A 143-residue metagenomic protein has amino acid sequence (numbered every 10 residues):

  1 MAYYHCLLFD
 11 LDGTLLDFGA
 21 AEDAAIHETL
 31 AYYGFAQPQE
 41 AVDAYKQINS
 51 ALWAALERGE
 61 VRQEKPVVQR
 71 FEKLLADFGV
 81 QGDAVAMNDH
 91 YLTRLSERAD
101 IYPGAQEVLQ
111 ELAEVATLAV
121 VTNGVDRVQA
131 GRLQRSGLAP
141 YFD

Functional and structural regions predicted by a protein language model:
M1-L7, A20, A31, Q110 (+1 more regions): Asp-based, Mg2+/Mn2+-dependent phosphohydrolase catalytic module
A2-P103: N-terminal helical cap/lid subdomain that shapes the substrate entry/recognition surface in HAD-like hydrolases
G34, G79, V115-A116, G137: Glycine-centered loop/turn motif at secondary-structure junctions
A86-N88, R94-R98, A105-S136: Substrate-recognition element of Asp-dependent hydrolases with the DxDx(T/V) motif
